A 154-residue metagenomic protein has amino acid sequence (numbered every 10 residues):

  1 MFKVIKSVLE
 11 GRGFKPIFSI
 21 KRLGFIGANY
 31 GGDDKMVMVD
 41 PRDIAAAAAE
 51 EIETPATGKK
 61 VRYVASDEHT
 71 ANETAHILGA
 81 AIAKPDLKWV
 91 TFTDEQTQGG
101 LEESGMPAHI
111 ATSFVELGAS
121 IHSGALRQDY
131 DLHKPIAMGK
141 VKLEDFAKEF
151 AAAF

Functional and structural regions predicted by a protein language model:
M1-I110, E116, A151: Oxidoreductase cofactor-interface core, primarily capturing Rossmann-like NAD(P)-dependent enzymes
E95-F154: A hydrophobic C-terminal alpha-helical subdomain
